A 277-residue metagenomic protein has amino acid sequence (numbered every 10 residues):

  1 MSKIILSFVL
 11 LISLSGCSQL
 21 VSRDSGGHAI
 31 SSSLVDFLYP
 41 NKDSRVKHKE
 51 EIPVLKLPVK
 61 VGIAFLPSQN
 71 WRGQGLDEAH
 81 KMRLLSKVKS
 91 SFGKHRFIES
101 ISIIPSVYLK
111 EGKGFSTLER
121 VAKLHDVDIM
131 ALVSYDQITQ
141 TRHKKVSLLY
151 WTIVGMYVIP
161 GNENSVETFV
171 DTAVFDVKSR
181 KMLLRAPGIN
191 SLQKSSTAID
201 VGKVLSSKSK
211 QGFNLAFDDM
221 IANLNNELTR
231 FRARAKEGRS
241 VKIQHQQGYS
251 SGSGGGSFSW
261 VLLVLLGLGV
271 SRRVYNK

Functional and structural regions predicted by a protein language model:
M1-S15, V264: Sec-dependent bacterial lipoprotein signal peptides
V9-I12, P53, G93, A122: Structural motif
S13-L20, G269-V274: Hydrophobic membrane-targeting alpha-helices
S18-K56, P160-D171, F175-F258: C-terminal/domain-edge helix-coil "capping" segments
L57-T141: N-terminal segment of the mature soluble domain
I104, N276-K277: Membrane-interface junctions at the ends of membrane-embedded or membrane-associated helices
G112-K178: Surface-exposed short loop/turn segments
S259-N276: A cross-kingdom C-terminal cell-surface attachment/processing module
